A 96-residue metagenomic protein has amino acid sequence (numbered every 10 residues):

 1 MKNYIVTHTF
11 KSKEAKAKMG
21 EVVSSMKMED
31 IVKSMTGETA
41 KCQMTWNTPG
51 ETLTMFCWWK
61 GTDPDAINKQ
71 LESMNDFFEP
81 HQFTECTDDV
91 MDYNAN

Functional and structural regions predicted by a protein language model:
M1-M44, T48-L53, T62-A66, D88-N96: Short S/T/G/P-rich N-terminal loop/turn motif that feeds into the first structured element of a domain
A17, N68, E79-Q82: A short, polar/proline- and glycine-enriched secondary-structure boundary/capping micro-motif
M35-G37, N75-F78: Short, well-ordered coil/turn elements that cap or connect secondary structure elements
G61, M74-N75: A short beta-strand motif that forms part of the nucleic acid-binding face of small beta-barrel RNA-binding folds
L71: Short, flexible helix/strand-to-coil boundary loops that buttress conserved ligand/catalytic motifs in alpha/beta
D76-M91: Conserved short beta-strand edge segments in small beta-sheet-based binding/regulatory domains
